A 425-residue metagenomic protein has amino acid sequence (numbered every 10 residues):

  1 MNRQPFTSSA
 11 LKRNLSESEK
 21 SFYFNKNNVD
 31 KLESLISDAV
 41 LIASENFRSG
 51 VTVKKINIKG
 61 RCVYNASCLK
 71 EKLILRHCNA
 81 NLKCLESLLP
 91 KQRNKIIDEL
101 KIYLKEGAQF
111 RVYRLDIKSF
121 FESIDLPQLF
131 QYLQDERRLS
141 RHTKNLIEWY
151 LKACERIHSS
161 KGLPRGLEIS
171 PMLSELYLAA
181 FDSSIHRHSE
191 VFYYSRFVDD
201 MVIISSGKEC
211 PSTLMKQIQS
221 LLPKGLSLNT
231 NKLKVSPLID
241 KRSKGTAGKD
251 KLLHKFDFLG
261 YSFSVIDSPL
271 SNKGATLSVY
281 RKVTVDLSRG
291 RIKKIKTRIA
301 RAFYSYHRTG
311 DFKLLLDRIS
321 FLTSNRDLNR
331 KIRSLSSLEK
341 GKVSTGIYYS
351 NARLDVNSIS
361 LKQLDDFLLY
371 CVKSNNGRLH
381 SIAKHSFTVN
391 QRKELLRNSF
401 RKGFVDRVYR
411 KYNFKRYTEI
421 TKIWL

Functional and structural regions predicted by a protein language model:
M1-L41, Y64-C68, K72-R76, A80 (+5 more regions): Right-hand nucleic-acid polymerase module
I36-A43, N81-L82, L133, R137 (+3 more regions): Hydrophobic, Leu/Ile/Phe/Ala-enriched alpha-helical segments that form helix-helix packing faces
I36-I58, H142-C154: Reverse-transcriptase-like RNA-dependent polymerase core
N57-L88, S159-H186: Conserved pre-motif C helix in the palm subdomain of viral-like polymerases
I58-R61, P90-K101, E148-L151: Short, glycine/charge-rich beta-strand/loop segments that flank catalytic centers and engage negatively charged groups
L104-V198, V202-S220, V235-K241, K255 (+1 more regions): Conserved polymerase palm-domain catalytic core
R187-Y193, L226-S227, R378-L379: Surface-exposed helix-capping loop/turn segments at secondary-structure junctions
G225-K234: Conserved short beta-strand edge segments in small beta-sheet-based binding/regulatory domains
